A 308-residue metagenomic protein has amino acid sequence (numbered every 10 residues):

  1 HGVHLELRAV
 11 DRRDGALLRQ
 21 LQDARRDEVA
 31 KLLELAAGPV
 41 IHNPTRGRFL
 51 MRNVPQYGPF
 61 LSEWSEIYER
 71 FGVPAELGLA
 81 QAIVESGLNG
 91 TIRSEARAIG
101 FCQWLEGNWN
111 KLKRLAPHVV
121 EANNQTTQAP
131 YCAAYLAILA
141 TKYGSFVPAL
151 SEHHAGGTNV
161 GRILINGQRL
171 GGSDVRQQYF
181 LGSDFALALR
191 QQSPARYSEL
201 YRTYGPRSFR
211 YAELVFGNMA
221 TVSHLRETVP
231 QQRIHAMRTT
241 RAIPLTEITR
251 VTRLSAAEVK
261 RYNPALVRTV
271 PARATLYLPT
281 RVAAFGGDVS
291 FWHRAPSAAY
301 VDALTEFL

Functional and structural regions predicted by a protein language model:
H1-A80, L164-G171, V175-Y179, S183-L308: Cell-wall glycan-active module
N53-V54, V119-A129: Active-site metal-coordination segments of metallo-dependent hydrolases
R70-P74, I138-S145: Secondary-structure boundary elements
I83-L88, F101-R114, A155-T158, G217-T221: Glycine-rich, acidic and aromatic/proline-enriched surface loops and short helix-turn segments that act as binding
S86-E95, L139, G157-R169, T269: Secretory-pathway/luminal and periplasmic proteins that interact with or process carbohydrate-rich
E95-P117, A129-L136, Q177, G182 (+1 more regions): Substrate-binding/active-site groove segments that recognize and process beta-1,4-linked N-acetyl-hexosamine
A134-T141, G217-A220: Short glycine/serine- and small hydrophobic-enriched flexible loop segments
F146-S151: Zinc-dependent metallopeptidase catalytic helix centered on the HExxH motif and its immediate flanking segment
